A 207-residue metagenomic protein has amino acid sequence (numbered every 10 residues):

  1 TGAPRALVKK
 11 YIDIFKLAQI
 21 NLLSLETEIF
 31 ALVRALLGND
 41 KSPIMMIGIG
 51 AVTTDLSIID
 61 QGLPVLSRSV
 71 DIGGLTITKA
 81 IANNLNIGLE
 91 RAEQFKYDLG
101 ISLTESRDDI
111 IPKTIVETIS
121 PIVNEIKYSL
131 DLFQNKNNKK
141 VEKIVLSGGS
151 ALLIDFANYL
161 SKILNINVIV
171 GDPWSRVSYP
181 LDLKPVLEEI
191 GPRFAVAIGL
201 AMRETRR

Functional and structural regions predicted by a protein language model:
T1-R207: Hydrophobic/aromatic-enriched cytosolic interaction surfaces used to assemble or bind macromolecules
